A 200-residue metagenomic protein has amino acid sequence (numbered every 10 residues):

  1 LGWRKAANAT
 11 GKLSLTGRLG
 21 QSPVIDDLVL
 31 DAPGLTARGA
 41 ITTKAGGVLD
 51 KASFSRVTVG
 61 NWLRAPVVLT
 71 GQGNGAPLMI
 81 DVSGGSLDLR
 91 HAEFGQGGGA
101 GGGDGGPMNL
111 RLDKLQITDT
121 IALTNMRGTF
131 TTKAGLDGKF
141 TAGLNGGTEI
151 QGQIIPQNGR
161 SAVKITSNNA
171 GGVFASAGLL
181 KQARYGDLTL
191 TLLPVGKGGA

Functional and structural regions predicted by a protein language model:
L1-A200: Membrane-proximal interfacial segments on either side of biological membranes
